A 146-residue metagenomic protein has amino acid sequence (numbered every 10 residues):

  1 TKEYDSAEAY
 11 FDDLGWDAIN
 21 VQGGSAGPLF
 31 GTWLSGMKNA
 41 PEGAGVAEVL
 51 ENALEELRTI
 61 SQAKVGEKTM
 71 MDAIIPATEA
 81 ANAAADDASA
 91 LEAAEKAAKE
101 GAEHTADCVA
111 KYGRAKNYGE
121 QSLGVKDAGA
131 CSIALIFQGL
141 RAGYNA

Functional and structural regions predicted by a protein language model:
T1-A146: N-terminal loops that bind phosphate or other acidic moieties and the adjacent beta-alpha structural core
